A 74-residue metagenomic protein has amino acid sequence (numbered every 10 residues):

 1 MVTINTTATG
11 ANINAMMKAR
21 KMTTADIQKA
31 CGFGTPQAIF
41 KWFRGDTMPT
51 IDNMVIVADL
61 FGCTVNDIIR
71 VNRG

Functional and structural regions predicted by a protein language model:
M1-M22: A short, Lys/Arg-rich alpha-helix, primarily the initiator
I13, I27-Q28, A38-W42, I68: Conserved hydrophobic/aromatic packing and binding residues within compact polymer-binding modules
N14, A25, V55: Residues within the helices of the helix-turn-helix
M17, Q28, A58: The alpha-helix within a helix-turn-helix
M17, W42-F43, N53, N72: DNA major-groove recognition helix of helix-turn-helix
F33-M48: Recognition helix of helix-turn-helix/homeodomain-like DNA-binding domains that insert into the DNA major groove
D52-D67: DNA major-groove recognition helix of helix-turn-helix/homeodomain DNA-binding modules
D67-G74: Short amphipathic recognition helices of helix-turn-helix/homeodomain-type DNA-binding modules
